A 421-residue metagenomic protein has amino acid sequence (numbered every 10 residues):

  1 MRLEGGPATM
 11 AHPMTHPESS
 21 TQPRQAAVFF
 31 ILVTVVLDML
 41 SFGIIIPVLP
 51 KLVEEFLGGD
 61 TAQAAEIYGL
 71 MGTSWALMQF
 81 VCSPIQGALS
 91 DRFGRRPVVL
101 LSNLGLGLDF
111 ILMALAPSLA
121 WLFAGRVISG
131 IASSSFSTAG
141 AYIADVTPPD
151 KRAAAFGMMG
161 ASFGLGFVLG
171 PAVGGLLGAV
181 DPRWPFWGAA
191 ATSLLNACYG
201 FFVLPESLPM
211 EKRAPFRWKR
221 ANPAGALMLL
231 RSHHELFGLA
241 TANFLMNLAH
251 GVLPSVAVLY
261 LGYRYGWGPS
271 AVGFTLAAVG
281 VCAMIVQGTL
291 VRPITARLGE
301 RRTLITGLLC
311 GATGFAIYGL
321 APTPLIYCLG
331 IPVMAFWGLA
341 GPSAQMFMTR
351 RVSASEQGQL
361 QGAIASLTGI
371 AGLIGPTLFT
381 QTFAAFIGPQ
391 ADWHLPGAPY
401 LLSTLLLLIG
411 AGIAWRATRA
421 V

Functional and structural regions predicted by a protein language model:
T15-Q25, P205-A242: Juxtamembrane intracellular "pre-TM" segments in multi-pass secondary transporters
V48-A65, S255-V272: Short amphipathic helix-loop junctions that connect adjacent transmembrane helices in Major Facilitator Superfamily/SLC
F80-L119: Conserved MFS/SLC helix-loop-helix module at the cytosolic interface between two early adjacent transmembrane helices
C82-G94, V286-E300: Helix-to-loop junctions at the C-terminal end of transmembrane segments in multipass secondary transporters
G125-G164: Cytoplasmic helix-loop-helix junction between adjacent transmembrane helices in 12-TM secondary transporters
G178-A191, Q381-L406: A membrane-interface helix-boundary motif in multi-pass transporters
A197-V203, L401-V421: Multi-pass alpha-helical transporter architecture, strongest for 12-TM Major Facilitator/SLC carriers used
R301-A344: C-terminal transmembrane helical hairpin of 12-TM major facilitator-type secondary transporters
